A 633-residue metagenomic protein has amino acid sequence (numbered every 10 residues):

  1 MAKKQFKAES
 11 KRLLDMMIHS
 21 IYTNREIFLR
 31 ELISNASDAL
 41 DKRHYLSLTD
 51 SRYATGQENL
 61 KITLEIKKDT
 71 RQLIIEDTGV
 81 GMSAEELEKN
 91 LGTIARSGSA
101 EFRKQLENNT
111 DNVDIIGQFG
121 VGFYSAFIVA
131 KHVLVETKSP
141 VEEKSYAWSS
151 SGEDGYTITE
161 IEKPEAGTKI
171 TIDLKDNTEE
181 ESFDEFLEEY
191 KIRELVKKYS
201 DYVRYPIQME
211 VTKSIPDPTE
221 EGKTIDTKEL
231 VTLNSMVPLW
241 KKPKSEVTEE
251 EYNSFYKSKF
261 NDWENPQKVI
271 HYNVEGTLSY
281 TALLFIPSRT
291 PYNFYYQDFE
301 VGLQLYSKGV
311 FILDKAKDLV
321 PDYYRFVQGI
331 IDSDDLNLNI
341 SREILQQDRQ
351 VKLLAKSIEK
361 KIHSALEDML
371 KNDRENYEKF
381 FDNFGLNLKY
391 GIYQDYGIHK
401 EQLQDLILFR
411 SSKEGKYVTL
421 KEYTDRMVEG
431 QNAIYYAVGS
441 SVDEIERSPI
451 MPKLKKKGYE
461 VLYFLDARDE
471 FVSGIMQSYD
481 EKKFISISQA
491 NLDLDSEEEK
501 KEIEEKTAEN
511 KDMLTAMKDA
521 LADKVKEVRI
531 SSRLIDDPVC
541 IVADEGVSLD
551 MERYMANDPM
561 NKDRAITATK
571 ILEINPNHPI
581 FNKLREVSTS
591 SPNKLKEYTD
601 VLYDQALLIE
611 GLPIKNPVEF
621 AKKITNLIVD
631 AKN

Functional and structural regions predicted by a protein language model:
M1-F186, E194: GHKL (Bergerat-fold) ATPase N-terminal catalytic module, capturing the glycine-rich phosphate-binding loop and acidic
I115, V133-G155, K175-N633: GHKL/Bergerat-fold ATPase module in large chromosome/replication-associated machines
